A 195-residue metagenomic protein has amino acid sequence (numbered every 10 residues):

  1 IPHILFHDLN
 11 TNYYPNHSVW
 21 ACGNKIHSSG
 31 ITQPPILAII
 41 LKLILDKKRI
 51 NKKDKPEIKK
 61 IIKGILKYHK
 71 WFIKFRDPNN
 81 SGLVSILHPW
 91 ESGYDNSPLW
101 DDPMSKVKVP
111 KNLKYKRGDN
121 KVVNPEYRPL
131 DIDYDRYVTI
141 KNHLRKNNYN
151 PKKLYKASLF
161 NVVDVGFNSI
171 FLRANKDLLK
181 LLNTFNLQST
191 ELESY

Functional and structural regions predicted by a protein language model:
I1-Y195: Acidic, mature catalytic/reactive cores of soluble proteins
